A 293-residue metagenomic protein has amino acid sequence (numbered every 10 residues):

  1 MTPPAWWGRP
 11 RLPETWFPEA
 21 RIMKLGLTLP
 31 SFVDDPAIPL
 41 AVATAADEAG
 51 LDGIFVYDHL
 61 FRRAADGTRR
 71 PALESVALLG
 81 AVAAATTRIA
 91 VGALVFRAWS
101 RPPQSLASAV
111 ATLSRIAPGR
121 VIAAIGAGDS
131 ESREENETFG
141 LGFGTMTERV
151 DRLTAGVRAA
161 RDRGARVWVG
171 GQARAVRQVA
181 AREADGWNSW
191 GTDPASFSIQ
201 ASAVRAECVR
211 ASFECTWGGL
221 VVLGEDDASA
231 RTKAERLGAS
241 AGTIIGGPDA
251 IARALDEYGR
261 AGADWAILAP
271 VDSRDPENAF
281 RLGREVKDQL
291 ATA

Functional and structural regions predicted by a protein language model:
T2-A293: Active-site-adjacent structural elements that line small-molecule/cofactor binding pockets in enzymes
